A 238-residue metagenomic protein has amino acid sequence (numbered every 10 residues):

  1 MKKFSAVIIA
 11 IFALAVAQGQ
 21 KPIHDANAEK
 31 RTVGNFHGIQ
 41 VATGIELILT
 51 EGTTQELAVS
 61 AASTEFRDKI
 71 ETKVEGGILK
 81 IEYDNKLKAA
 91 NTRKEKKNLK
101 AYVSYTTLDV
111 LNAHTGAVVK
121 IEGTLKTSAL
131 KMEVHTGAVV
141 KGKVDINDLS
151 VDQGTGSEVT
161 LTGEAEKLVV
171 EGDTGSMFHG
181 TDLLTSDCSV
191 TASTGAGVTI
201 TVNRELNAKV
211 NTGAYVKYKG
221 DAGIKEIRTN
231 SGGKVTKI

Functional and structural regions predicted by a protein language model:
M1-I238: Intrinsically disordered, low-complexity terminal regions
